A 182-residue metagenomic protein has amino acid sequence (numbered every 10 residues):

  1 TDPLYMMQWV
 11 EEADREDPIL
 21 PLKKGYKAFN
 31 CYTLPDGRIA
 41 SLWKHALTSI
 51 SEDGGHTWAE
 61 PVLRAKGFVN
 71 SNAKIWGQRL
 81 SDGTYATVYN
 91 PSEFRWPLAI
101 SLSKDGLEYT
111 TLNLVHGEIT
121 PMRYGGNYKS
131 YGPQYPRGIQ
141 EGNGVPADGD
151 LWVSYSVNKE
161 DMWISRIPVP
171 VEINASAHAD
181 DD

Functional and structural regions predicted by a protein language model:
T1-D182: Asp-box/BNR beta-propeller blade signature and adjacent active/binding-site loops in extracellular glycan-interacting
